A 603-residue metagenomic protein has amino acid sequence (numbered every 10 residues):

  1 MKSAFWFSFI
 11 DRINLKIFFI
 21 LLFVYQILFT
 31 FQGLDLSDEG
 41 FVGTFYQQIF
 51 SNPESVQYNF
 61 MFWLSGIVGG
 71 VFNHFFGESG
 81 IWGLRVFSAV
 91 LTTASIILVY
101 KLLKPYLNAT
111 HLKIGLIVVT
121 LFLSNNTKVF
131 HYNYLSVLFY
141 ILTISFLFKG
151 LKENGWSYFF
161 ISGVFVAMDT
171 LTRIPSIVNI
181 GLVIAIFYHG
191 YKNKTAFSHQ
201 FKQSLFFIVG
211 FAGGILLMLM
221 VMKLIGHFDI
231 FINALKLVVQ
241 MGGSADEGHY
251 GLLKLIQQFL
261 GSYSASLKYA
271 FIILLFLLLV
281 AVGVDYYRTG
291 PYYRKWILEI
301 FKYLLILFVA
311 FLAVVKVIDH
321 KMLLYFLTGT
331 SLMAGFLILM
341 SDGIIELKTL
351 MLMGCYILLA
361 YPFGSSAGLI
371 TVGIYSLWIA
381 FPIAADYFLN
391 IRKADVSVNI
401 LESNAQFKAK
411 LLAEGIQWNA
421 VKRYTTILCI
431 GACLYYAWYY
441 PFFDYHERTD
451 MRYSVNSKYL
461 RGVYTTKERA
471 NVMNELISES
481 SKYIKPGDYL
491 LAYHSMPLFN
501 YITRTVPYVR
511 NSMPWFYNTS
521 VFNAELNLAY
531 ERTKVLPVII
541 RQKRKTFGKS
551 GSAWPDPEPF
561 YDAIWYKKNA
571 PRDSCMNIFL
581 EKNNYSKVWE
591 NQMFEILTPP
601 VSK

Functional and structural regions predicted by a protein language model:
K2, K152, N179-L216, M220 (+1 more regions): Perimembrane helix-loop-helix junctions
L28-Y46, V56-F72, E78-W82, I225-H227 (+2 more regions): Extracytoplasmic catalytic/substrate-binding loops of multi-pass membrane glycan-assembly enzymes
V86-Y106, L142, A281-Y286: Transmembrane-helix motifs of polytopic, lipid-linked glycan transferases
V99-L121, S157: Transmembrane-helix signature of polytopic, membrane-embedded enzymes that assemble or transfer cell-envelope glycans
P105-L107, T143-F159, T195, F336-I345: Membrane-interface transmembrane helices that cradle and orient dolichyl/undecaprenyl
L123-S124, F146, Y158-A185, V209 (+2 more regions): Membrane-interface alpha helices of multi-pass inner-membrane proteins
K128-V137: Short acidic/glycine- and proline-prone juxtamembrane loop motifs at membrane-interface regions of multi-pass membrane
A432-Y517, L536-S550, Q592-T598: Short periplasmic/luminal acceptor-recognition loop of GT-C membrane glycosyltransferases, typified by
